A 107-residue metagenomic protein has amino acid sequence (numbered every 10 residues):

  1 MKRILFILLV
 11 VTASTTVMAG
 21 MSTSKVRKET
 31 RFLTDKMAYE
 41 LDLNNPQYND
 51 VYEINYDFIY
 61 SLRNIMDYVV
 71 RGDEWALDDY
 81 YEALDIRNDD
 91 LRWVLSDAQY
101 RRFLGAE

Functional and structural regions predicted by a protein language model:
M1-K25: Bacterial Sec-dependent N-terminal signal peptides
G20-E107: Charge-rich (acidic/polar
